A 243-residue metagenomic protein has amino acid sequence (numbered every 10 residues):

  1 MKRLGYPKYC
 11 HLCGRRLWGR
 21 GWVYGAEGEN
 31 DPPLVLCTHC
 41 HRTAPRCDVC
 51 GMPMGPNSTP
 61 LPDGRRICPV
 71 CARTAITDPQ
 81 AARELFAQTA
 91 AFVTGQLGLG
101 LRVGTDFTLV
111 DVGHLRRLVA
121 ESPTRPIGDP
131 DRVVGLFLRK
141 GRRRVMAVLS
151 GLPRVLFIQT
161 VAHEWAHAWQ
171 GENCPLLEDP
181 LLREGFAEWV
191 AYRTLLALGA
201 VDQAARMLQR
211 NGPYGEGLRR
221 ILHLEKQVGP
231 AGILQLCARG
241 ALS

Functional and structural regions predicted by a protein language model:
M1-G95: N-terminal low-structure segments adjacent to metalloprotease catalytic domains across cellular compartments
I76-V145: Auxiliary, metal-adjacent structural segments of Zn-dependent hydrolase domains
A82-L85, I158, A162, D179 (+2 more regions): Hydrophobic (often cysteine-bearing) scaffold residues that line and stabilize catalytic clefts of nucleotide/cofactor
V93, Q159-E172, E184-E188: Active-site recognition of the HExxH zinc-binding catalytic motif
T94, G98, Q170-G171, Y192-L196 (+1 more regions): Sec-exported extracytoplasmic/periplasmic mature domains
G141-V161, P175-D179: Short pre-active-site segment immediately N-terminal to the catalytic Zn-binding motif
N173-G215: Post-HExxH zinc-binding segment in Zn-dependent metallohydrolases
A197-S243: Long, well-structured alpha-helical subdomains associated with metal-dependent extracellular/ecto-lumenal hydrolases
